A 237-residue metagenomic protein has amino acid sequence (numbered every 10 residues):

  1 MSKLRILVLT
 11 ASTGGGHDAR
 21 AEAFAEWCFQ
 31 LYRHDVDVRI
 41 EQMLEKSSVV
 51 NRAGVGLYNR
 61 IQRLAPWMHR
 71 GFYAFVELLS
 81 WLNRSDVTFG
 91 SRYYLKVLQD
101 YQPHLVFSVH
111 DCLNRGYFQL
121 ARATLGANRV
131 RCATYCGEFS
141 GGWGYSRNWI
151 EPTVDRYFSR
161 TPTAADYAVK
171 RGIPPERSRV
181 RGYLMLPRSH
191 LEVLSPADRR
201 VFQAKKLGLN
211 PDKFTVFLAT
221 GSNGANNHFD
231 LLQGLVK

Functional and structural regions predicted by a protein language model:
S2-I6: Extreme N-terminal starter segment of soluble prokaryotic enzymes
T10-E22, N226: A short, glycine/small-residue-rich beta-strand->loop->alpha-helix junction that serves as a flexible
S12-T13, E138, S222: Residue-level signal for short, function-critical loop segments
A19, F214, S222-V236: A conserved mid-protein helix/loop that constitutes part of the nucleotide-sugar donor-binding site
R20, W67-V180: Active-site and donor-binding regions of nucleotide-sugar-utilizing enzymes
A23-Y101: Conserved N-terminal ligand/cofactor-binding loop architecture of enzyme catalytic domains
D155-N223: A nucleotide-sugar donor-handling region in carbohydrate enzymes
